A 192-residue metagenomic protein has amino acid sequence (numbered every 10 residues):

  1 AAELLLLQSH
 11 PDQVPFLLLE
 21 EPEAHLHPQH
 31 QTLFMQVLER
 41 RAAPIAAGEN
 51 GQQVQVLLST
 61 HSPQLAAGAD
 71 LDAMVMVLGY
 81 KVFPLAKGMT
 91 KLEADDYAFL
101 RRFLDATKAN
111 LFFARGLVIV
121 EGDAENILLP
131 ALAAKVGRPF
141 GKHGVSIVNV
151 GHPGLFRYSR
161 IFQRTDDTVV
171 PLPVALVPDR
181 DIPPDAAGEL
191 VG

Functional and structural regions predicted by a protein language model:
A1-T107: Switch/communication elements of ASCE P-loop NTPase nucleotide-binding domains
T32, A66-G192: Acidic, divalent-metal-binding catalytic cores of TOPRIM and closely related two-metal-ion phosphodiester/pyrophosphate
